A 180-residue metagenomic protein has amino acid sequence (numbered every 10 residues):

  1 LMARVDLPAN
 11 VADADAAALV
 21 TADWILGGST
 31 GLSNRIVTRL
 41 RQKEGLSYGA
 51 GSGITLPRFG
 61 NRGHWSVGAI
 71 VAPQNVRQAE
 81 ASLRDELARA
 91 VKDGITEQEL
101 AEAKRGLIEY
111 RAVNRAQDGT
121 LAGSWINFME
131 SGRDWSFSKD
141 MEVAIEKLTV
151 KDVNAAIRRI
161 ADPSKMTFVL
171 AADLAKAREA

Functional and structural regions predicted by a protein language model:
L1-N10, L19, V37-V150, P163-A171: M16 family metallopeptidases and their MPP-like homologs
V11-A14, R178-E179: Short helix/loop capping segments that flank catalytic or ligand/cofactor-binding pockets
A14-L26, R35-V37: Active/ligand-binding-proximal structured segments within catalytic/core domains that scaffold catalytic residues
D152-A155: Mature hydrolase/peptidase catalytic cores and their serpin-fold inhibitory cores, especially in secreted
R158: Hard-cation-handling environments
A172-A177: A short, acidic, flexible beta-alpha connecting loop/helix-capping segment that sits on the rim of active
